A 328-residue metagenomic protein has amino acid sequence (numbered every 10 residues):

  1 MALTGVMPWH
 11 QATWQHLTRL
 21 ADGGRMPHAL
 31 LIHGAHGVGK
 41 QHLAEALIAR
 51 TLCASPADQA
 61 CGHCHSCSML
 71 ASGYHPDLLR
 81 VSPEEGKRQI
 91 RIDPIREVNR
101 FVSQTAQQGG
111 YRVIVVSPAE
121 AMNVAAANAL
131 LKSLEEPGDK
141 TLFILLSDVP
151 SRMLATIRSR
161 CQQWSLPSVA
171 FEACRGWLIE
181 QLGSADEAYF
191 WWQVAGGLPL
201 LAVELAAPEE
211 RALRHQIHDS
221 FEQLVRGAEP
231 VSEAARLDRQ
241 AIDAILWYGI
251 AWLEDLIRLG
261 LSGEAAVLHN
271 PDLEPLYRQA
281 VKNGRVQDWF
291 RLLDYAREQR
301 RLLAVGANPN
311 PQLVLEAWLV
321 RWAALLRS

Functional and structural regions predicted by a protein language model:
M1-R50, M69, D139-L142, D148-S328: Charged, glycine-rich active-site and insertion segments that engage polyanionic ligands
A2-A125: Clamp-loader machinery-focused feature within the broader ASCE/P-loop NTPase space
E85, L134, E209: A short beta-strand motif that forms part of the nucleic acid-binding face of small beta-barrel RNA-binding folds
R100, K132, A155, S159: Conserved adenine-binding aromatic site and its adjacent loop/helix in ATP-hydrolyzing domains
S103, N128-L145: Conserved catalytic/switch belt of AAA+ P-loop NTPases
S117-N123, N128-E135, S151: Catalytic acidic motif of RecA-like/P-loop NTPases
